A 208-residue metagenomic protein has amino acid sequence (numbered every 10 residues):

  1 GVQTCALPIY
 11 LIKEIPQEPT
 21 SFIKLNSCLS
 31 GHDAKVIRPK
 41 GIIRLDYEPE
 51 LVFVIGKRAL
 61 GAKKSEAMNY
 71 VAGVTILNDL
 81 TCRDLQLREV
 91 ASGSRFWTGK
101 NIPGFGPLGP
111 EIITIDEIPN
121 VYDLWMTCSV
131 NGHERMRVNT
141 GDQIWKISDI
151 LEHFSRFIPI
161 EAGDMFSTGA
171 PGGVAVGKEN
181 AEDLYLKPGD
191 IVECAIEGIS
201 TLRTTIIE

Functional and structural regions predicted by a protein language model:
G1-C5: Single conserved hydrophobic/aromatic residue that forms the stacking wall/gate of nucleotide- or nucleobase-binding
A6-E134, I207: Active-site microenvironments in enzyme catalytic cores
R83-E208: Catalytic-pocket segment enriched in acidic/His residues
